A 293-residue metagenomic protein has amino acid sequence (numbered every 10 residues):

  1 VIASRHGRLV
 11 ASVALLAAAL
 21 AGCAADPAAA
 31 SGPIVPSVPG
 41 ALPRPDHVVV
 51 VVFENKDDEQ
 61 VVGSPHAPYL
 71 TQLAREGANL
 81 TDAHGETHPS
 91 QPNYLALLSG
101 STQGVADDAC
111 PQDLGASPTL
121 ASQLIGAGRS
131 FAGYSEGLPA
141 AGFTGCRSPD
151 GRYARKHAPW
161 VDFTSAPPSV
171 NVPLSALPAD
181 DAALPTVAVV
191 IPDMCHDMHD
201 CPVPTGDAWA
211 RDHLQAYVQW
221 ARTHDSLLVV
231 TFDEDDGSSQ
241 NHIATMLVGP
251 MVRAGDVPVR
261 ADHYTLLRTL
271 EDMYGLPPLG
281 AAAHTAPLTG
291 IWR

Functional and structural regions predicted by a protein language model:
V1-S4, P27, V190: Terminal targeting segments of Actinobacterial cell-envelope proteins
V1-V13: Bacterial N-terminal signal peptides that target proteins for export
A11-G22: Bacterial N-terminal signal peptides
L20-S37: C-terminal region of N-terminal signal peptides and the immediate post-cleavage residues of exported proteins
G32-R293: Flexible, surface-exposed loop/gating regions in the mature catalytic domains of secreted/periplasmic hydrolases
